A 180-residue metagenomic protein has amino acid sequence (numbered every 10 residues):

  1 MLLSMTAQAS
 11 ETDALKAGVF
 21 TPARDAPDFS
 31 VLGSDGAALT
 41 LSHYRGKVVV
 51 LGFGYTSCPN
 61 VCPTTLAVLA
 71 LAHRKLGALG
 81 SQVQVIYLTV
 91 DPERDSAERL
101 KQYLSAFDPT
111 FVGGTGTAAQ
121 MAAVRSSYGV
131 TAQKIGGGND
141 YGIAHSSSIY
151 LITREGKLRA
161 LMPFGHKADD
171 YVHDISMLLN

Functional and structural regions predicted by a protein language model:
S4-T6: N-terminal signal peptide c-region/cleavage motif recognized by signal peptidases
S10-S42, A67: N-terminal "domain-start" segment that seeds a small globular fold
V19, G114, H145-I149: Soluble extramembrane regions of membrane proteins in the secretory/endomembrane system
R24, V48, G54, H73-G80 (+5 more regions): Sec/Tat-exported extracytoplasmic proteins
A26-P27, V49, S146-S147: Short loop/turn microsegments at loop-to-beta-strand junctions
L41-T65, L69: Short active-site neighborhood of thiol/selenol oxidoreductases, capturing the structured segment around
T64-V124: Structural microenvironment flanking redox-active thiols in thiol-disulfide oxidoreductases
Q120-D174: Thiol/disulfide oxidoreductase modules built on the thioredoxin-like
